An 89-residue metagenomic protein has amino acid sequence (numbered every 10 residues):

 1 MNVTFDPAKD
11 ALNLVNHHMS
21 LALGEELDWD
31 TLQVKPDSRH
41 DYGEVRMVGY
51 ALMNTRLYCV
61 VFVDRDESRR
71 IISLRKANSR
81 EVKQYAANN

Functional and structural regions predicted by a protein language model:
M1-N89: Ribonuclease/tRNase effector modules and their secretory precursors
